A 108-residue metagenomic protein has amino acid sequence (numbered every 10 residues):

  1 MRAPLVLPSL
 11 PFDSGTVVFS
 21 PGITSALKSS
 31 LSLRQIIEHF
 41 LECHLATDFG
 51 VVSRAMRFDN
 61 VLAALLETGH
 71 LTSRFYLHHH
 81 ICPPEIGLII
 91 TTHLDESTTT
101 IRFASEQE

Functional and structural regions predicted by a protein language model:
R2-L77: Compact soluble domain cores
A63-E108: Short, compact, well-ordered microdomains
